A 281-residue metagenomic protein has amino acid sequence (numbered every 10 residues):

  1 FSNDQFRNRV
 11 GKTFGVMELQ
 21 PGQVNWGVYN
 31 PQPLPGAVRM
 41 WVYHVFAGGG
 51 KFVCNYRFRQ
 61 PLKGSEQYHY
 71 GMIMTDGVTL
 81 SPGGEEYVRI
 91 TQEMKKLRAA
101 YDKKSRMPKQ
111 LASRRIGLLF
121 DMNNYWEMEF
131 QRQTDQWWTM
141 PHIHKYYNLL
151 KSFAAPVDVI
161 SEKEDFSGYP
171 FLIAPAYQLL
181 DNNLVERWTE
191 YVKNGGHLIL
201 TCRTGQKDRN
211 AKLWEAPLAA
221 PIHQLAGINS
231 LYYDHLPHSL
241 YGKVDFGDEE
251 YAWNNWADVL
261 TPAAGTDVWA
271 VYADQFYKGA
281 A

Functional and structural regions predicted by a protein language model:
F1-K145, I228-A257, W269-A281: Hydrophobic targeting/anchoring helices
V10-F14, G48-V53, F153-P156, G168-P170 (+1 more regions): Loop/turn elements at helix/coil->beta-strand transitions in domains of secreted/extracellular proteins
N30-Q32, Q67-M72, S167, F171-A176 (+1 more regions): Short low-complexity, flexible loop/linker segments enriched in glycine and/or proline with clustered acidic
P33-L34, P175-A281: A conserved amphipathic helix/loop scaffold that creates a polar/acidic microenvironment used either to coordinate
L119, I160-E162, T201, V271: Conserved beta-strand termini and adjacent loop/short-helix elements that scaffold enzyme active sites in alpha/beta
Y146-F166: A short, well-structured beta->alpha microelement
F166-S167, V185: A short, aliphatic-rich alpha-helical micro-motif
